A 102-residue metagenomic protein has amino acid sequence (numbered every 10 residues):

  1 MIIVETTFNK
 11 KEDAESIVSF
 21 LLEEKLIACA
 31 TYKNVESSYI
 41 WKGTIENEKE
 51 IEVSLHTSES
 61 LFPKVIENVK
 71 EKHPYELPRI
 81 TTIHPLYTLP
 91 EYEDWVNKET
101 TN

Functional and structural regions predicted by a protein language model:
M1-N102: Positively charged, small/polar-rich N-terminal and surface patches that mediate targeting and assembly and bind
